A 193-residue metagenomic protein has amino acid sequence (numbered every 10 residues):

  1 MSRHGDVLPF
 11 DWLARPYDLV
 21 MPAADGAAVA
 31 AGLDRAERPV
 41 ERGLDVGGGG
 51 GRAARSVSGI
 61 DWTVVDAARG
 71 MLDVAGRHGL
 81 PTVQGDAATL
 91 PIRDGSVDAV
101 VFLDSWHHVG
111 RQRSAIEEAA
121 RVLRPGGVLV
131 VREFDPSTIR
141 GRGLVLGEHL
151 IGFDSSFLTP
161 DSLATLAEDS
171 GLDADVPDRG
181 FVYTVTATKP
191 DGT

Functional and structural regions predicted by a protein language model:
S2-H4, P16-P22, G50-A53, V130-T186: C-terminal alpha-helical "lid/dimerization" subdomain adjacent to the S-adenosyl-L-methionine
P22-V40: Conserved alpha-helix/loop element of class I SAM-dependent methyltransferases that forms part of the SAM/SAH-binding
V40, V97-D98: Local beta-strand N-terminus motif with an aromatic residue
R42-T89: Class I SAM-dependent methyltransferase SAM/SAH-binding core
V101: A conserved beta-strand element that flanks and buttresses the S-adenosyl-L-methionine
D104-S105: Short catalytic micro-motifs in class I SAM-dependent methyltransferases
R113-P125: A short glycine-rich, Lys/Arg-flanked "PGG" loop and its adjoining helix->strand segment in the class I
T186-T193: C-terminal lobe and adjacent flexible extensions of AdoMet/dcAdoMet transferase-like proteins
